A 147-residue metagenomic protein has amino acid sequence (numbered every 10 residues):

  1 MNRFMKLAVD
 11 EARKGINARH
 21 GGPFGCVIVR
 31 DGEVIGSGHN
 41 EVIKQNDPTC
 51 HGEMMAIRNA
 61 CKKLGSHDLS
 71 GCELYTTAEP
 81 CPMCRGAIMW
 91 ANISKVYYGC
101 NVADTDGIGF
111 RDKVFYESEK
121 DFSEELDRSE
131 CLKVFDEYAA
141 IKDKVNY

Functional and structural regions predicted by a protein language model:
M1-A18, P80, G86-Y147: Zinc-dependent deaminase
H20-F24, S70: Short, basic and Ser/Thr-rich N-terminal targeting/leader segments
P23-G32: Short beta-strand scaffold segments in enzyme catalytic cores
I35-V42: Short beta->alpha transition motifs characteristic of CBS
V42, T76, C100: Residues that line or immediately flank small-molecule/substrate-binding pockets and catalytic motifs
N46-C50, M54-A87: Helix-adjacent hinge/juxtasegments
